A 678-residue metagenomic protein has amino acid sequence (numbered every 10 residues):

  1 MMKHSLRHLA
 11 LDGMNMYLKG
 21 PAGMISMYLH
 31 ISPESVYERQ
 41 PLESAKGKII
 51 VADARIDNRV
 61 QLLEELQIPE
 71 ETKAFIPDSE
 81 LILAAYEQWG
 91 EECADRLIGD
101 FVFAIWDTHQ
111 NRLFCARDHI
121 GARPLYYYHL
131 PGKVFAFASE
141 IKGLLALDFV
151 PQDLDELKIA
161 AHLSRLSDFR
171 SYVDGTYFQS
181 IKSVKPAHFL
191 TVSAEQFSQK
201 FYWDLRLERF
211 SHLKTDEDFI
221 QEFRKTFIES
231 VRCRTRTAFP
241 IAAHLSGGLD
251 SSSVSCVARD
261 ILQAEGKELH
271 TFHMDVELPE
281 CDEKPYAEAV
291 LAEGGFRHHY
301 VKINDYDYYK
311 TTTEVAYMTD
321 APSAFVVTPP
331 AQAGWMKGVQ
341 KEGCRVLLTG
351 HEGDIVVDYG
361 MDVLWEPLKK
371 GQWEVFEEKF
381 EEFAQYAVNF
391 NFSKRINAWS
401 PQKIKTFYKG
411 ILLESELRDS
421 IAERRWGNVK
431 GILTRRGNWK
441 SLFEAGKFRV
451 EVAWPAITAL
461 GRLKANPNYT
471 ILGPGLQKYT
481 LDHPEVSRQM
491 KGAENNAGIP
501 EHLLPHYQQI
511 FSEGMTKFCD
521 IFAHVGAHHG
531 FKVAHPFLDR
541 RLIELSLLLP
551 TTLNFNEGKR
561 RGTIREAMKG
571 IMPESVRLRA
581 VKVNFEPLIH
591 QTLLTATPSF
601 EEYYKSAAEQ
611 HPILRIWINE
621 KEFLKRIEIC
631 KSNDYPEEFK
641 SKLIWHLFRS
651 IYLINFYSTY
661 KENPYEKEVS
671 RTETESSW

Functional and structural regions predicted by a protein language model:
M1-A321, E675-W678: Cysteine-centered catalytic environments shared across enzyme families
G13, K19-G20, I68, E92 (+6 more regions): Adenosyl-5′-phosphate
A74-D78, L97, D155-E156, D216-R224 (+10 more regions): Hydrophobic (often cysteine-bearing) scaffold residues that line and stabilize catalytic clefts of nucleotide/cofactor
Q221-A243, K337-E342, E513-F518, I654-T659: Phosphate/ATP-binding catalytic cores across multiple sugar-kinase/actin-like superfamilies, primarily ASKHA
E277-V339, V357-W373, L548-F555: ATP-dependent adenylate-handling ligase core
C344-G360: Short acidic/histidine-rich active-site segments
L368-E414, R418, R425: Conserved phosphoryl-transfer catalytic core
